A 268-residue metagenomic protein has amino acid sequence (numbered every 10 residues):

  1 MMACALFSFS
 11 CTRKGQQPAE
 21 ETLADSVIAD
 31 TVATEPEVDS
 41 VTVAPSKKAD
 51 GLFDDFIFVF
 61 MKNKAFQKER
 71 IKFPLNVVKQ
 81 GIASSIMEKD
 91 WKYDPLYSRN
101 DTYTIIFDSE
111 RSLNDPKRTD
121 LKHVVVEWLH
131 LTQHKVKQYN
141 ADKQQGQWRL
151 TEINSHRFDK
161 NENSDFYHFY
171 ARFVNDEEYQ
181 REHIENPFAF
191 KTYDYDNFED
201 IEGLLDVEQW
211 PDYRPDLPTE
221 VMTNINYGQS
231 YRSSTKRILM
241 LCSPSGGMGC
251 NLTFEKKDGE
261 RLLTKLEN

Functional and structural regions predicted by a protein language model:
M1-F9: Sec-dependent bacterial lipoprotein signal peptides
C11-K14: Bacterial signal peptide processing site
Q17-E110, N114-D120: Start-of-domain marker
F56, Y139, F169-R172, L252: A structural feature that tracks compact, well-ordered secondary-structure segments with a strong bias toward
M61-A83, N175-F198: Short, solvent-exposed secondary-structure junction/capping segments
N76-H134, E199-M248: Surface-exposed, charged secondary-structure patches
L131-K160, G247-N268: Short beta-strand edge/turn micro-motifs at domain boundaries
Q145-E182, K191-F198: Surface-exposed beta-loop interaction hotspot
